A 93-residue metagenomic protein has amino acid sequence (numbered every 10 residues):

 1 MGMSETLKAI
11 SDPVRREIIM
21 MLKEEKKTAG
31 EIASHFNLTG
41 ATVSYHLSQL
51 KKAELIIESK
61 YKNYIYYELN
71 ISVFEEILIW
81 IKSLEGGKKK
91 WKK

Functional and structural regions predicted by a protein language model:
M1-G2, I71-K93: Amphipathic alpha-helical dimerization/coiled-coil segments that flank or bridge DNA-binding/regulatory modules
G2-T42, Y61-V73: N-terminal helix-turn-helix DNA-binding core of bacterial DNA-binding proteins
P13, L50, E76, W80: Solvent-exposed, charged/polar functional surfaces in cytosolic regulatory/catalytic domains
S34, Y45, K51-K52: Alpha-helical residues within the helix-turn-helix
A53, Y64, K90-W91: Residue-level detector of intrinsically disordered/flexible regions characterized by low predicted structural confidence
